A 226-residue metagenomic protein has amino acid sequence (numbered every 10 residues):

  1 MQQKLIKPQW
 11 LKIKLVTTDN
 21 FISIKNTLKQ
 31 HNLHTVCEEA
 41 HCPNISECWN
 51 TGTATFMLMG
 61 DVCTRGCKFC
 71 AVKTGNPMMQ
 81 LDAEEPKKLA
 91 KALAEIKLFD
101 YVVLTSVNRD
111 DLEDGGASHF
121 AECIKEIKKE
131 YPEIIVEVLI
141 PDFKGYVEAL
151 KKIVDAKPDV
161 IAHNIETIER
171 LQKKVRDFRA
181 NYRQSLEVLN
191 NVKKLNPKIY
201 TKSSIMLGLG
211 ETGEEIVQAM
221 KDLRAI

Functional and structural regions predicted by a protein language model:
M1-G66: Flexible, acidic/Gly-rich N-terminal and inter-domain linker regions that tether and position cofactor-handling modules
W10-K12, E148, E166-F178, G208-E211: Flexible glycine/acidic-rich beta-alpha junction loops that bind and position SAM and/or redox cofactors in anaerobic
V16, M78-L81, L112, D177 (+1 more regions): Pocket-edge positions in alpha/beta enzyme catalytic cores
N26, Q30, K91, R170-K174: Charged/polar, solvent-exposed surface patches and flexible loops
H31-H34, H41, H119, Y131 (+1 more regions): Histidine (H) residue identity feature
G52-V160, T167-L171, Y182-K198, S203 (+2 more regions): Conserved Radical SAM active-site core
